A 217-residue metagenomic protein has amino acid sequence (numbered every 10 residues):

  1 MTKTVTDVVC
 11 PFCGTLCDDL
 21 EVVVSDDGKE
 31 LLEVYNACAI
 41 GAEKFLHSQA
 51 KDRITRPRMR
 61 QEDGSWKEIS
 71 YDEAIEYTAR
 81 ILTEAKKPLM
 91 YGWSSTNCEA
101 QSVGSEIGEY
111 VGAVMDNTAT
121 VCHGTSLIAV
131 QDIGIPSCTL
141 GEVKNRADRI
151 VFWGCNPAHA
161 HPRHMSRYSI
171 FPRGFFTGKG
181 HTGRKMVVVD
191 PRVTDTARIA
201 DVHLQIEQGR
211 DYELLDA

Functional and structural regions predicted by a protein language model:
M1-A217: N-terminal export/assembly segments and adjacent metallocofactor-ligating motifs of anaerobic energy-metabolism
